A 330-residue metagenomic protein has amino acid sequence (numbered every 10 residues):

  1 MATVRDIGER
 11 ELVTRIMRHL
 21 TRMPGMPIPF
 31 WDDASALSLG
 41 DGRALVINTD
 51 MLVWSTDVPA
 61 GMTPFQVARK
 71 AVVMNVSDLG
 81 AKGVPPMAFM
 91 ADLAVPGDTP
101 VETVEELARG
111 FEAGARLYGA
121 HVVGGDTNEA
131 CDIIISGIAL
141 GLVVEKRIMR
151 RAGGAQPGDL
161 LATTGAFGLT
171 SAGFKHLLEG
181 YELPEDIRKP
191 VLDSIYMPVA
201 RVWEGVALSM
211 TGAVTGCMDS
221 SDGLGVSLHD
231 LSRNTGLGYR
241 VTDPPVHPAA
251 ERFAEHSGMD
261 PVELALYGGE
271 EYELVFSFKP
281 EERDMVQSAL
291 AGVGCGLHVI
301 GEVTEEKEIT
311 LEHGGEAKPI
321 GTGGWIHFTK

Functional and structural regions predicted by a protein language model:
M1-K330: Helix-biased detector of long, well-ordered alpha-helical tracts
